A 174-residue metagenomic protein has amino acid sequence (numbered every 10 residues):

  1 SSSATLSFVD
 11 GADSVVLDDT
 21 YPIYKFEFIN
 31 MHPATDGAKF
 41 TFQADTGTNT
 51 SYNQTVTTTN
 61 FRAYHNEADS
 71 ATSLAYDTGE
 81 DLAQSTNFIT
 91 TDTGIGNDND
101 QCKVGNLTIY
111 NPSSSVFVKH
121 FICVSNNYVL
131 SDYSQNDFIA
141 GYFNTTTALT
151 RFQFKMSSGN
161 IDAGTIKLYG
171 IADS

Functional and structural regions predicted by a protein language model:
S1-S174: Surface-exposed molecular-recognition determinants
